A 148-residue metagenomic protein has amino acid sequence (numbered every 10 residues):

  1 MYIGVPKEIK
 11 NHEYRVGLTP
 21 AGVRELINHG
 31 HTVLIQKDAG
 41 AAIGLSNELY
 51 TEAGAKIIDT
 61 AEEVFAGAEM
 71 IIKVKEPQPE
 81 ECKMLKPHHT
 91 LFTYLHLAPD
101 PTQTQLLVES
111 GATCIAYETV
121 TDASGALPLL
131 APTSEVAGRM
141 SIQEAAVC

Functional and structural regions predicted by a protein language model:
M1-K37: N-terminal phosphate-binding or glycine-rich loops at protein starts, especially the Walker A/P-loop of NTPases
Y2, E8, P79-C148: Glycine/serine-rich phosphate-binding loop and adjoining beta1-alpha1 elements at the start of nucleotide-handling
V5, A66, I72-K73, F92-T93: Redox-cofactor binding/interface segments in oxidoreductases and associated redox assembly factors
H31, A55, A112: Short phosphate-binding/catalytic loops that engage adenosine nucleotides
L34-I57: N-terminal beta-loop-helix "entrance" segment that forms/cooperates in small-molecule cofactor or anionic ligand
G54-G67: Short acidic low-complexity segments
E69-K73, P77-Q78, K83: Glycine-rich phosphate/dinucleotide-binding loop and adjoining beta-alpha-beta core of small-molecule
